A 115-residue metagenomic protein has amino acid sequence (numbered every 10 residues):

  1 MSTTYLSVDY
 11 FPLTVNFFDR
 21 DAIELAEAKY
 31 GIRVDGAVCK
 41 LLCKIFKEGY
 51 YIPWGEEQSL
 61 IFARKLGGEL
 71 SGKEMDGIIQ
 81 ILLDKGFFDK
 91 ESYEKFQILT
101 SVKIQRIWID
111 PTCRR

Functional and structural regions predicted by a protein language model:
M1-P12, D21-A22, L60, R64-R115: Winged-helix/helix-turn-helix nucleic-acid-interaction surface
T4-E48: Short recognition helix of helix-turn-helix/winged-helix DNA-binding domains
G49-E56: A Lys/Arg-rich helix-loop hairpin that forms a DNA/phosphate-binding surface
